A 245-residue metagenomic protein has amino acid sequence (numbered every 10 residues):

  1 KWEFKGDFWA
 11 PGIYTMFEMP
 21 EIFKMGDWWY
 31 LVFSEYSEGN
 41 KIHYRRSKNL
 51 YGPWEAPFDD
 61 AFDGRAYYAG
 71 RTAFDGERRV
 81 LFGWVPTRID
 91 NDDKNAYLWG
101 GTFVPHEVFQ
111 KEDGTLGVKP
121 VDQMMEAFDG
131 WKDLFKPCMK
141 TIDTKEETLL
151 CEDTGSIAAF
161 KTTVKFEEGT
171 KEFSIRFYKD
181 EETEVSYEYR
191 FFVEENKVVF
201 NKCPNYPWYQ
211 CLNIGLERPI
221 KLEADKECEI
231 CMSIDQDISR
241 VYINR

Functional and structural regions predicted by a protein language model:
K1-G12, E18-S37, R79-D90: Hydrophobic core segments of beta-strands in well-ordered, beta-rich domains
K1-I13, Y44-D63, G114-K119: Blade-edge beta-strand/turn elements of extracellular beta-propeller and related beta-sheet repeat scaffolds
K5, M25, V32-S34, P57 (+5 more regions): Generic beta-strand/beta-sheet core signal
G6-W9, T15, G215-E217, D225: Active-site-adjacent structural elements in folded domains
M16-M19, A66-Y68: Beta-rich catalytic cores
N49, D63, F74-R78, I89-R245: Beta-rich accessory regions
